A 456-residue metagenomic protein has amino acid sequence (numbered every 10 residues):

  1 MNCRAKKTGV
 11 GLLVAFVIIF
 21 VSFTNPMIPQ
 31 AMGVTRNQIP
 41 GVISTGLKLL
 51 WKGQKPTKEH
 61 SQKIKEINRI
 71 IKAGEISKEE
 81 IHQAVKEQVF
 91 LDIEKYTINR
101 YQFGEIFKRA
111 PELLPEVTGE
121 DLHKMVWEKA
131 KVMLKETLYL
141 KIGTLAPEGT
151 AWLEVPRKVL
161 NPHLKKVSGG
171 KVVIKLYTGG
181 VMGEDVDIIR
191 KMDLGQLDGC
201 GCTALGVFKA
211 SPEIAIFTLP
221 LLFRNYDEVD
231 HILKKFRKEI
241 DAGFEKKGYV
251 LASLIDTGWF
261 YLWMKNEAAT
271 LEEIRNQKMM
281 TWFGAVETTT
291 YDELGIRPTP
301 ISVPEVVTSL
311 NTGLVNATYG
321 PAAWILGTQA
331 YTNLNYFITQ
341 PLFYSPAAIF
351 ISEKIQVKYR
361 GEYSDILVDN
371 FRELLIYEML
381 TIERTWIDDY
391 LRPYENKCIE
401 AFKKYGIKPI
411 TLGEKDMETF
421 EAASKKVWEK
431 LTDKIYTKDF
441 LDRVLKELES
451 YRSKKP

Functional and structural regions predicted by a protein language model:
M1-A5: N-terminal secretory signal peptides that target proteins for export/translocation
K7-S22: Sec-dependent N-terminal signal peptides
F23-G33: Sec-dependent signal peptide cleavage junction
A31-S61: Immediate post-signal-peptide N-terminus of mature secreted/exported proteins
M32, L47-K52, A73, Q88 (+3 more regions): N-terminal secretory/targeting leader peptides
W51-K58, A73-E80, T97-I98, L113-V117: Charged, low-complexity interaction regions
V85-V126: Compact alpha-helical subdomains of small soluble proteins
